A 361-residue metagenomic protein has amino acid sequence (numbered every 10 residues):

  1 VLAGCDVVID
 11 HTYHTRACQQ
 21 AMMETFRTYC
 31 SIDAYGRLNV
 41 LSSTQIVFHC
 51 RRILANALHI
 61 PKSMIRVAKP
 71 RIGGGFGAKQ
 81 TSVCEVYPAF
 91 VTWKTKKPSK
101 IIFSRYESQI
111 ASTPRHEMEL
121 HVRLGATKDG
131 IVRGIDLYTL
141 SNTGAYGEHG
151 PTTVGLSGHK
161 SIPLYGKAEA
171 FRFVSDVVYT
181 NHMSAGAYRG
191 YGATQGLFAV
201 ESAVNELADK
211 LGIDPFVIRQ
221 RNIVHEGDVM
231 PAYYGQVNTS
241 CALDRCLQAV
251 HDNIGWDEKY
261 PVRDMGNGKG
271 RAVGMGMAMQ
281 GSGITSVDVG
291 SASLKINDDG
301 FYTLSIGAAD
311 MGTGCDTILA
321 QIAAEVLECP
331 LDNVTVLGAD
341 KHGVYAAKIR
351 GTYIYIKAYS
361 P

Functional and structural regions predicted by a protein language model:
V1-P361: Structural alpha/beta core scaffold segments of enzyme domains
